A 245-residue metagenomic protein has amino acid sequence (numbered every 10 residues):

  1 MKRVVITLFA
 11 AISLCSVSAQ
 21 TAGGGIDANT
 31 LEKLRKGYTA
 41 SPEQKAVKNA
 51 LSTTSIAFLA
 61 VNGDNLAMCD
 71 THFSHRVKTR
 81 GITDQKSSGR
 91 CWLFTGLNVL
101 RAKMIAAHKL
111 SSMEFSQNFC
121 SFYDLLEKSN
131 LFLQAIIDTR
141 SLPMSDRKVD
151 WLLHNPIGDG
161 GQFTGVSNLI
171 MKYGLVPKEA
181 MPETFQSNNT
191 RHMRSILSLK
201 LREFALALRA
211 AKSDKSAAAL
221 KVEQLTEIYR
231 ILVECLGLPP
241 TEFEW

Functional and structural regions predicted by a protein language model:
M1-A22: Bacterial Sec-dependent N-terminal signal peptides
Q20-Q85, L93-W245: Structured alpha-helical subdomains that flank or immediately precede key functional sites
